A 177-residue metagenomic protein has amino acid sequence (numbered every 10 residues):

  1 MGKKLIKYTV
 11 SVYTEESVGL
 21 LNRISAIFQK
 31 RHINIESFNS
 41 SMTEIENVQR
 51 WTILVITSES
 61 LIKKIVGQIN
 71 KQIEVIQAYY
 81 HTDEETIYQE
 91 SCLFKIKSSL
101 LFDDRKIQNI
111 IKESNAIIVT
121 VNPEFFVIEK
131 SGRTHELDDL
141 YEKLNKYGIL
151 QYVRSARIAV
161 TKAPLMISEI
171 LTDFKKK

Functional and structural regions predicted by a protein language model:
M1-R50, L54-K177: Long, contiguous binding/interaction regions
